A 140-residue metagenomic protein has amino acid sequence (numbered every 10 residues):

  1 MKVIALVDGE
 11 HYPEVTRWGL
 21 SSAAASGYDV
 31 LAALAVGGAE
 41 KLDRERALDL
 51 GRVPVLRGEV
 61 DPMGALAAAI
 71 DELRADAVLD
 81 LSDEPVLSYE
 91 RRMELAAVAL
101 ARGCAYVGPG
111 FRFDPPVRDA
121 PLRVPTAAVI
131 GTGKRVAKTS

Functional and structural regions predicted by a protein language model:
M1-V107: Long, basic/Gly/Ser/Thr-rich N-terminal segments that mediate initial subcellular attachment or targeting
E40-D43, D114-A120: Low-complexity, flexible helical/coil segments
D61, G108-R112, K138: Short amphipathic alpha-helical surface micro-motifs
A96-V117, I130-T132: Short, acidic/small-residue loops that bind anionic groups at enzyme active sites
P116-S140: Walker A (P-loop) phosphate-binding motif
